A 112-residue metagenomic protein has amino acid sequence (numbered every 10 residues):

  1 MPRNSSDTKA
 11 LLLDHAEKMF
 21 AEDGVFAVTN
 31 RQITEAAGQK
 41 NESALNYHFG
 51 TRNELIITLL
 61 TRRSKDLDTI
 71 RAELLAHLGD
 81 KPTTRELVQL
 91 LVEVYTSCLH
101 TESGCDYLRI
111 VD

Functional and structural regions predicted by a protein language model:
M1-D23, Q32, E54: Basic, helix-initiating cap at the start of DNA-binding domains
K9-D14, F49-A76: An amphipathic alpha-helix adjacent to DNA-recognition modules
L11, A36, T58, L87-L90: Generic alpha-helical secondary-structure signal
M19, D66, C98: Short alpha-helical functional segments enriched in proximate histidine and acidic residues
M19, F26-E54, T58: Helix-turn-helix
K40, R62, E102: Residue-level signal for short amphipathic helical patches enriched in basic/charged and nearby hydrophobic residues
A72-Y107: Hydrophobic alpha-helical connector segments
R109-D112: Short, intrinsically disordered, charge-balanced linker/junction segments flanking boundaries in proteins
